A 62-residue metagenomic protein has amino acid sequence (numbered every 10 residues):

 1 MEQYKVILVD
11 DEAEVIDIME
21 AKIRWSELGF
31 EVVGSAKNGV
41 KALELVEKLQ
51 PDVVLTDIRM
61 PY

Functional and structural regions predicted by a protein language model:
M1-K5: Non-catalytic signal-transmission and effector/linker regions of two-component phosphorelay proteins
V6, L49-L55: Active-site beta3 strand of CheY-like receiver
D10, D57: Active-site residues of response regulator receiver
A13-G34: Two-component/phosphorelay signaling modules centered on CheY-like receiver
E27, E47-L49: Conserved phosphotransfer cores of two-component systems
S35-E44: Helix N-cap/capping motif at the beta->alpha junctions
M60: Receiver (REC) domain active-site loop signature in two-component systems and cognate sites in sensor histidine kinases
